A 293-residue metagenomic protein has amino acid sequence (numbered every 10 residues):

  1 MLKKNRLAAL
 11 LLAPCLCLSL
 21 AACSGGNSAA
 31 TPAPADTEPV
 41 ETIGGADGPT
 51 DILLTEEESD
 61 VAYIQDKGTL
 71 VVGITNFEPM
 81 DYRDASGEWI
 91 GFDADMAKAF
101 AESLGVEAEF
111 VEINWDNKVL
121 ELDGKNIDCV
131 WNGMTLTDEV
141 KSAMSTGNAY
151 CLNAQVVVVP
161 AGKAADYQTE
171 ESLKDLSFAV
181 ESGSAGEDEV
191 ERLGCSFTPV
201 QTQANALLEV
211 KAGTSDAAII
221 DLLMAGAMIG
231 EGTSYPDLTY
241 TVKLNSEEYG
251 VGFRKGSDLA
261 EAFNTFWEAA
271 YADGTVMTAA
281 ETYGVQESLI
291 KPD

Functional and structural regions predicted by a protein language model:
L18-A22: C-terminal motif of bacterial Sec signal peptides marking the signal peptidase cleavage site
S24-N27: Bacterial signal peptide processing site
G48, D95, F110-E121, A165 (+3 more regions): Short helix-initiation/N-cap motifs at beta->coil->alpha
E58-G133: Extracytoplasmic small-molecule ligand-binding "clamshell" domains of the periplasmic binding protein/Venus flytrap
A94-S103, A161, S177, S182-S184 (+1 more regions): Extended ligand-binding regions for polar small-molecule ligands
E102-S103, V111-E112, D116-C129, A143-S145 (+5 more regions): Short helices/loops that flank or line small-molecule/ion binding pockets
G147, V159-F178: Flexible hinge/capping segments at coil-to-helix
L152-V159, L222, G226-E268, Q286-D293: Periplasmic-binding protein-like
